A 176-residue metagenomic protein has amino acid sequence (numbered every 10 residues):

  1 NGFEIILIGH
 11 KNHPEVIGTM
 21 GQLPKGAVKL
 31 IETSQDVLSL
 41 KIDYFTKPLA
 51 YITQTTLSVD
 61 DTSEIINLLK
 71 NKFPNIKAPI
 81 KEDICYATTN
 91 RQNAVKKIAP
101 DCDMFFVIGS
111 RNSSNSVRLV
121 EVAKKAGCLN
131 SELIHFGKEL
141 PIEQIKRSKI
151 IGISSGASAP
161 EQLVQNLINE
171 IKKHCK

Functional and structural regions predicted by a protein language model:
N1-K176: The feature marks the mature, well-folded catalytic cores of soluble enzymes
